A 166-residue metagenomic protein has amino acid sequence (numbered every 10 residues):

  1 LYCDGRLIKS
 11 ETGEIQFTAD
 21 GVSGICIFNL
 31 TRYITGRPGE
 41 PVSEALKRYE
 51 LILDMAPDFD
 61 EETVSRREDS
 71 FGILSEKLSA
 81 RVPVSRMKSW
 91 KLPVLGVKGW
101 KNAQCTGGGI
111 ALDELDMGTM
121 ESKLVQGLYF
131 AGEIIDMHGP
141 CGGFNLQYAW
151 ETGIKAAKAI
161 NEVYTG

Functional and structural regions predicted by a protein language model:
L1-A131, P140-G142, Q147, A157-G166: Residue-level recognition of phosphate/Mg2+-coordinating polar/acidic sites in nucleotide-handling active sites
I134: Active-site metal-binding loops of divalent metal-dependent hydrolases
